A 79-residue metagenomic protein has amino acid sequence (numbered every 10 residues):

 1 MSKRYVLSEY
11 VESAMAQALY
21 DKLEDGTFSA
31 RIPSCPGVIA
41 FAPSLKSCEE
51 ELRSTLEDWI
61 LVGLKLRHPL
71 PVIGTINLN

Functional and structural regions predicted by a protein language model:
M1-Q17, E50-N79: Short, charged, surface-exposed hinge/linker loops at domain edges that act as mobile lids or interdomain connectors
A16, F28, V38-A40: Structural detector for hydrophobic anchor residues on beta-strands
Y20-S34: Short aromatic-glycine-(Arg/Gly/Cys) micro-motifs in beta-strand/loop hairpins
I32, V38-I39, I60: Hydrophobic aliphatic residue packing
I32-C35, H68-L70: Intrinsic-disorder/low-complexity coil detector
P36-S47: A short, exposed loop/beta-hairpin motif centered on an aromatic-Gly-Thr core
